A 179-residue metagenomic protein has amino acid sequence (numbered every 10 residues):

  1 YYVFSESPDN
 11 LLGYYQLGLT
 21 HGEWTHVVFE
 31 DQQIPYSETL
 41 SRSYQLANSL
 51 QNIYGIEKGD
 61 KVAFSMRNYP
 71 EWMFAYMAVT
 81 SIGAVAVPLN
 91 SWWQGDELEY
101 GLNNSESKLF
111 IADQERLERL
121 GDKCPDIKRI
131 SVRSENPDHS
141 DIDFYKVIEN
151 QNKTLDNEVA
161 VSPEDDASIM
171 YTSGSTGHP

Functional and structural regions predicted by a protein language model:
E6-S7, E23-E57, A63-Y69, M73-M77 (+2 more regions): Conserved AMP-binding/adenylate-forming core of the ANL superfamily
E23, N152-Y171, H178: Conserved pre-ATP/AMP-binding loop-to-beta segment of ANL
V62, V79, F110, D166 (+1 more regions): Conserved S/T- and glycine-rich ATP-binding loop of Class I adenylate-forming
G83: Structured binding elements
S91-L120: Conserved ATP-dependent adenylate/AMP-binding module captured primarily in the ANL superfamily
E115-P163: ANL superfamily adenylate-forming
L117-L120, G174-P179: Short, intrinsically disordered, charge-balanced linker/junction segments flanking boundaries in proteins
